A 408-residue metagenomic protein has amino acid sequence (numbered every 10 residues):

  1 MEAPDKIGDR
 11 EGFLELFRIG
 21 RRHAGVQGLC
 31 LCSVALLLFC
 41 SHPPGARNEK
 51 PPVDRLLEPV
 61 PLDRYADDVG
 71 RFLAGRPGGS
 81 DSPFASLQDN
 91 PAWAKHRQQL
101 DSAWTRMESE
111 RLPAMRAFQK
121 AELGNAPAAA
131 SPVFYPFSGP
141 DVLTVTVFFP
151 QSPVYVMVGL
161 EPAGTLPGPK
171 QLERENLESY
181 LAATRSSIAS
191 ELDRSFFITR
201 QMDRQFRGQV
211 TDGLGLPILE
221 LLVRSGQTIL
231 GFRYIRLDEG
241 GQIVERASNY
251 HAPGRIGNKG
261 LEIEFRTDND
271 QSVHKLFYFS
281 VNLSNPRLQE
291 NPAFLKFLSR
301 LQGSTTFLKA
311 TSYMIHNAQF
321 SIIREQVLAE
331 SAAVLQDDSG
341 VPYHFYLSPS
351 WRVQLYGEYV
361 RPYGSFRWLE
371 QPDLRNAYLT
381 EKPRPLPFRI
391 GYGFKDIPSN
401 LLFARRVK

Functional and structural regions predicted by a protein language model:
M1-A24: N-terminal secretory signal peptides that target proteins for export/translocation
G28-L38: Bacterial N-terminal signal peptides
F39-N48: Bacterial Sec-dependent signal peptides at the C-terminal "C-region" and cleavage site
R47-A189, V273-K408: Non-globular targeting/processing and membrane-anchoring segments
S138-P150, V156-V158, R194-P217: Short, thiol/selenol-centered motifs that function as redox-active sites or metal-ligating centers
F197-G254, G260-E262: Short helix-loop boundary/capping segments
K259-F265, S272-V273, F279: Soluble extramembrane regions of membrane proteins in the secretory/endomembrane system
